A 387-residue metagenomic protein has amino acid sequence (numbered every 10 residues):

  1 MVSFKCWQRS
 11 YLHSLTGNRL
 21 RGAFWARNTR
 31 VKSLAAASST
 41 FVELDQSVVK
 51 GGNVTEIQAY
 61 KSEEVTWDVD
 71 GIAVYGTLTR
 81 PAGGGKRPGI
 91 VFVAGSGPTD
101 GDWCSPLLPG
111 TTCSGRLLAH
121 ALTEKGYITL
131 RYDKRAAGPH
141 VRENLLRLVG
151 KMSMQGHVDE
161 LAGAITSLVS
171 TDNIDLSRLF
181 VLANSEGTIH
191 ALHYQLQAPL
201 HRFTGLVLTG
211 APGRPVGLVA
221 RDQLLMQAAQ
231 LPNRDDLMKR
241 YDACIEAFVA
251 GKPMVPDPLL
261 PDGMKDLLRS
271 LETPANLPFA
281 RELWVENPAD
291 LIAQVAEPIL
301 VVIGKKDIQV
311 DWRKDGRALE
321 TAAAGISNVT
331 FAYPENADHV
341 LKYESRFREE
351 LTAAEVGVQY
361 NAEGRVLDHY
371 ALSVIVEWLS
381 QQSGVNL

Functional and structural regions predicted by a protein language model:
D45-G85: N-terminal cap/lid segment of alpha/beta-hydrolase-fold proteins
G83-A121: Short, surface-exposed "cap/lid" segments of acyl-processing enzymes
P139, H201, V207-L291: Accessory cap/linker subdomain of secreted extracellular hydrolases
V149-T171: Alpha/beta-hydrolase active-site loop
S167-N173, S177-Q227: Primarily recognizes the serine-hydrolase "nucleophile elbow" in alpha/beta-hydrolase and SGNH/GDSL folds
V295, V301-I303: Short beta-strand/loop motif that positions the catalytic acidic residue of the alpha/beta-hydrolase fold
E297, I308-A322: Short alpha-helix in the alpha/beta-hydrolase fold that links the catalytic acid
A337-L341, R346-L387: Catalytic active-site module of serine/aspartate enzymes centered on a nucleophile-bearing elbow/loop
